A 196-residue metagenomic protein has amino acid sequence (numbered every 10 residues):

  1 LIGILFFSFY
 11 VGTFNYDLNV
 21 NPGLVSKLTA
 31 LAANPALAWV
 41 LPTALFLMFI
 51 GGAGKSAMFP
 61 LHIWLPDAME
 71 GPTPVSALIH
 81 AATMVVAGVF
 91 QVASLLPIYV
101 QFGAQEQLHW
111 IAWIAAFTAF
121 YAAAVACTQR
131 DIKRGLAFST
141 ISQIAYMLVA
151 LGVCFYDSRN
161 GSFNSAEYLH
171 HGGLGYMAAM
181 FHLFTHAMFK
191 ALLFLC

Functional and structural regions predicted by a protein language model:
L1-C196: ...captures the hydrophobic TM-helix bundle architecture rather than a specific catalytic motif, and can also fire on
